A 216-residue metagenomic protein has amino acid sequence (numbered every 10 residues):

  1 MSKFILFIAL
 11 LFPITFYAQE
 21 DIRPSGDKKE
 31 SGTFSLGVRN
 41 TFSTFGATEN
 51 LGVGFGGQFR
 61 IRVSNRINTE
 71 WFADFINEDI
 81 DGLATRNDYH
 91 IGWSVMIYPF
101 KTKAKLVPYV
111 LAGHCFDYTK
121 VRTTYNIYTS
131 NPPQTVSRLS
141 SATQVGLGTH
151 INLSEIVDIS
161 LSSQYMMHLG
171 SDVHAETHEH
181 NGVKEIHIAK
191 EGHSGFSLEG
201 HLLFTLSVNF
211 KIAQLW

Functional and structural regions predicted by a protein language model:
M1-I22: Bacterial Sec-dependent N-terminal signal peptides
A18-R62, N68-T69, L203-W216: Short glycine/proline- and aromatic-enriched beta-strand/turn motifs that initiate or cap beta-hairpins
S25, S43-T48, I80-A84, P132-S137 (+1 more regions): Outer-membrane beta-barrel domain signature
L36-F42, W71-F75, V110-F116, T149 (+1 more regions): Transmembrane beta-barrel strands of outer-membrane/channel proteins
R39-F42, I127-P133, I186-G192: Extracytoplasmic loops and strand-loop junctions of Gram-negative outer membrane beta-barrel proteins
F55, G146-L147: Short, hydrophobic/aromatic alpha-helical segments in well-folded domains
I61-T143, L153, H201, T205-W216: Gram-negative (and chloroplast) outer-membrane scaffold detector with strong preference for beta-barrel transmembrane
S154-W216: Predominantly the C-terminal beta-signal and adjacent terminal strand-loop region of outer-membrane beta-barrel
